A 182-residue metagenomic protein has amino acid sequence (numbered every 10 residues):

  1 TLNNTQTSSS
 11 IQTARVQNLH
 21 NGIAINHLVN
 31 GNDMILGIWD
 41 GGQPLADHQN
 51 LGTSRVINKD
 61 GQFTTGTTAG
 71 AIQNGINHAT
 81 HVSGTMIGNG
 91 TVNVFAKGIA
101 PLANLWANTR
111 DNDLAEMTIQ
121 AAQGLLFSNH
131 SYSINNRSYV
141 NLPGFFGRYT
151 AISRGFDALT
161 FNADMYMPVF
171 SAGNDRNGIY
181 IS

Functional and structural regions predicted by a protein language model:
T7-S128, N136-Y139, F161-M167, N177-G178: Subtilisin-like serine protease catalytic core
T109, Y132, A172: A cross-domain feature marking catalytic cores of carbohydrate-active enzymes and several ubiquitous metabolic/repair
N135-S182: Substrate-binding/specificity loop regions of serine endopeptidase catalytic domains, predominantly subtilases
